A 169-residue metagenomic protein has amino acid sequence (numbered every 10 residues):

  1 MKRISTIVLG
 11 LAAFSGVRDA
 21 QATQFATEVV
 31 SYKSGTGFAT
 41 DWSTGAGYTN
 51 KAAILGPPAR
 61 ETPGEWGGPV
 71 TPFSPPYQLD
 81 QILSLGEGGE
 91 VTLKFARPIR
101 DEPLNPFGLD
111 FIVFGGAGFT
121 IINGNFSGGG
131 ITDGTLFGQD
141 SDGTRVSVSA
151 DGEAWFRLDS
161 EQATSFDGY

Functional and structural regions predicted by a protein language model:
M1-T23: Short, threonine-centered small-residue motifs that mark membrane-proximal processing/anchoring sites and TM-junction
Q21-R145, A154-Y169: A domain-level signal for the mature, folded cores of soluble proteins
